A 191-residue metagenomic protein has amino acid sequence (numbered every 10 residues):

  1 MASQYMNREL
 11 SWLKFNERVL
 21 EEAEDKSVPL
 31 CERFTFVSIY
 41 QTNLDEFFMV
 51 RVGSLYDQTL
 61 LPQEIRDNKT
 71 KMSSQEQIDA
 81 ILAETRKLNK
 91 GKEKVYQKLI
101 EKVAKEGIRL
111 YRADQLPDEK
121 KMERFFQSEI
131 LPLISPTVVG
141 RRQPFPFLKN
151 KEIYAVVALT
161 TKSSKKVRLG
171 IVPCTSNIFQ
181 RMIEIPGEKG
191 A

Functional and structural regions predicted by a protein language model:
M1-A191: N-terminal non-catalytic structural scaffold regions of very large proteins
